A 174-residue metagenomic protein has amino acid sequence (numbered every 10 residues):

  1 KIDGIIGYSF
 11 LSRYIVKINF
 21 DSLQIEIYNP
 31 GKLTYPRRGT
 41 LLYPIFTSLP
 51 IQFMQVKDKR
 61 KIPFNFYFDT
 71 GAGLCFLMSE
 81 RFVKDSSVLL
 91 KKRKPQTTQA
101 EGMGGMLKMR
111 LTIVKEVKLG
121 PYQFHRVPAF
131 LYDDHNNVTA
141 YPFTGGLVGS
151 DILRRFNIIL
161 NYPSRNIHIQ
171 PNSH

Functional and structural regions predicted by a protein language model:
K1-H174: Pepsin/retropepsin-fold aspartyl endopeptidases
